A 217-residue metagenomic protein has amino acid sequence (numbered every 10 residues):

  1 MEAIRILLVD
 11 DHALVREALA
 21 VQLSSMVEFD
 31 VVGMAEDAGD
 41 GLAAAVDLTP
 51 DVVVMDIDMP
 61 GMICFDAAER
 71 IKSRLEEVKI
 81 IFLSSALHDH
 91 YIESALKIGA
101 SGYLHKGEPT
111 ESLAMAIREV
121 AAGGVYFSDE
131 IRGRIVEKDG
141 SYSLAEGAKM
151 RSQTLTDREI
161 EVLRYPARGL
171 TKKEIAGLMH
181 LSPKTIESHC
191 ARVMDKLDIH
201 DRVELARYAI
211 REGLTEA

Functional and structural regions predicted by a protein language model:
E2-V15, L19-L23, V53, L155: Conserved acidic segment of CheY-like receiver
E28-E36, A44, I199: Short hydrophobic/Thr-rich beta-strand motif most characteristic of the beta2 strand and flanking loop of CheY-like
D37-D40, P60-D66: Acidic catalytic/metal-coordinating carboxylates
A43, F65-E77: Short amphipathic alpha-helix used as the core "switch/output" element in two-component signaling
L48-V54: Active-site beta3 strand of CheY-like receiver
D56, S84: Active-site residues of response regulator receiver
H90-D157, E161, V203, L214-T215: Short, flexible helix-to-coil linker/hinge segments that flank and couple to helix-turn-helix
G169-E204: Recognition helix of helix-turn-helix DNA-binding domains
